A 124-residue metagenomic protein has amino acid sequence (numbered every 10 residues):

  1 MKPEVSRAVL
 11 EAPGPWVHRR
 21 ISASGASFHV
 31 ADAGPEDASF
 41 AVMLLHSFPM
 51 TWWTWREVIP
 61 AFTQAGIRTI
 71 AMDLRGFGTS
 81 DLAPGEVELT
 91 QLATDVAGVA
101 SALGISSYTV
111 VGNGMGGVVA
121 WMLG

Functional and structural regions predicted by a protein language model:
M1-R19: An N-terminal hydrophobic leader/cap segment in hydrolases
V9-A12, I21-S24, A31, Q64 (+1 more regions): Active-site loop/oxyanion-hole signature of alpha/beta-hydrolase fold enzymes
P13, W53-T54, Q91, V118: Short, conserved clusters of charged catalytic residues that mark active-site and nucleotide-handling motifs
H29-T79: Conserved HGGG/HGGXW glycine-rich cap/lid loop of the alpha/beta-hydrolase fold
E57, M122-L123: Active-site signature of alpha/beta-hydrolase-fold catalytic machinery across serine- and Asp/Cys-nucleophile hydrolases
F62, L123-G124: Aromatic pocket-lining residues of Rossmann-like dinucleotide-binding sites
G112, G116, A120: Gly/Ala-rich beta-loop-alpha elbow adjacent to hydrolase catalytic centers
